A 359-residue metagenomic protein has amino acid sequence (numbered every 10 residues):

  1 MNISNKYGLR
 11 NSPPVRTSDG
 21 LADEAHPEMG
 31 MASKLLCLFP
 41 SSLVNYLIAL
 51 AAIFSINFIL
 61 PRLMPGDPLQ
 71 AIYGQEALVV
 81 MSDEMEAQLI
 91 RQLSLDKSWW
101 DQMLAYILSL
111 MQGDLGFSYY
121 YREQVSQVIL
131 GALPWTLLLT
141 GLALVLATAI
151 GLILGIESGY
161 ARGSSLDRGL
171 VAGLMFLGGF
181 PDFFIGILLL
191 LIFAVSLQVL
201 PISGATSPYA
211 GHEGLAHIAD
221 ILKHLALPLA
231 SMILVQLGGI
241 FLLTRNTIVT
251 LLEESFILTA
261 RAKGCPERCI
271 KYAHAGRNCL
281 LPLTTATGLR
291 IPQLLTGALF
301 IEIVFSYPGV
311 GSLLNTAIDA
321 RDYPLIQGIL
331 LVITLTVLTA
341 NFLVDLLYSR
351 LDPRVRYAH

Functional and structural regions predicted by a protein language model:
M1-Y46, R162-G163, L346-H359: Transmembrane alpha-helical segments of polytopic membrane transport and secretion proteins
P27-L35, L95-L152: An internal, D/E-rich "acidic patch" concept
E28, A49-N57, W135, L139 (+1 more regions): Helix-terminus/capping and membrane-interface signal
S33-L36, I129-L166, Y209-H359: Alpha-helical transmembrane segments of integral membrane proteins, especially multi-pass inner/plasma-membrane
P40, V44, L142-L146, G173-F176 (+4 more regions): Hydrophobic residues within alpha-helical transmembrane segments of multi-pass solute transporters/permease subunits
L50-W100, L197-I218: Hydrophobic alpha-helical transmembrane segments of membrane transport/permease proteins and related membrane-embedded
V80-Q112, F305-A317: Short hydrophobic, aromatic-rich alpha-helical segments embedded in or entering the lipid bilayer of multi-pass
A172-G238: Membrane-water interface segments at transmembrane-helix boundaries in multipass membrane proteins
